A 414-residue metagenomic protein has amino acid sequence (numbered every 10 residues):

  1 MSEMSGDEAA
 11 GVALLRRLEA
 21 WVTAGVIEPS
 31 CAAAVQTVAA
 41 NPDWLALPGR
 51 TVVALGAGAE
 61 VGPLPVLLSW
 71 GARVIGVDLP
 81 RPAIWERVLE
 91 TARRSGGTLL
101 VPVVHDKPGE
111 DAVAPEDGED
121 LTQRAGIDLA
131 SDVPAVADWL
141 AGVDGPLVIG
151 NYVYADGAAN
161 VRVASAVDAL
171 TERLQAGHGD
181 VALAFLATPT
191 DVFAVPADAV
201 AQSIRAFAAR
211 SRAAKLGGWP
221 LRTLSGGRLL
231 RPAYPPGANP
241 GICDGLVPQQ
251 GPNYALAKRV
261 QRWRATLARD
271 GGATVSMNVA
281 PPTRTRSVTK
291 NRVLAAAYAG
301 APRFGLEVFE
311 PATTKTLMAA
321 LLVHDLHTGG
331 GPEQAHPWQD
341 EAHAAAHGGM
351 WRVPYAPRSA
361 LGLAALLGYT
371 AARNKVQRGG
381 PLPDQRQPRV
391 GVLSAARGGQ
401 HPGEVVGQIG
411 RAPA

Functional and structural regions predicted by a protein language model:
M1-S30: Low-complexity, highly charged intrinsically disordered N-terminal segments that act as targeting/localization
S30-G49: A short, basic/flexible loop-to-alpha-helix module at the beginning of a structural domain
P48-L68, I75-D78: Glycine-rich adenosine-cofactor-binding loop
L55-V61, P80-A83, V153-V163, P189-V192 (+1 more regions): Gly/Ser/Thr-rich loops at beta-strand to alpha-helix junctions that form or flank small-molecule/cofactor-binding
S69-V74, S95-G97: Conserved S-adenosyl-L-methionine
W85-D144: Extended charged low-complexity segments that act as oligomerization/scaffolding linkers
D138-T223: Long, internal scaffold/assembly segments composed of regular secondary structure
A184-H401, V405, I409-P413: Long, contiguous domain-sized segments
